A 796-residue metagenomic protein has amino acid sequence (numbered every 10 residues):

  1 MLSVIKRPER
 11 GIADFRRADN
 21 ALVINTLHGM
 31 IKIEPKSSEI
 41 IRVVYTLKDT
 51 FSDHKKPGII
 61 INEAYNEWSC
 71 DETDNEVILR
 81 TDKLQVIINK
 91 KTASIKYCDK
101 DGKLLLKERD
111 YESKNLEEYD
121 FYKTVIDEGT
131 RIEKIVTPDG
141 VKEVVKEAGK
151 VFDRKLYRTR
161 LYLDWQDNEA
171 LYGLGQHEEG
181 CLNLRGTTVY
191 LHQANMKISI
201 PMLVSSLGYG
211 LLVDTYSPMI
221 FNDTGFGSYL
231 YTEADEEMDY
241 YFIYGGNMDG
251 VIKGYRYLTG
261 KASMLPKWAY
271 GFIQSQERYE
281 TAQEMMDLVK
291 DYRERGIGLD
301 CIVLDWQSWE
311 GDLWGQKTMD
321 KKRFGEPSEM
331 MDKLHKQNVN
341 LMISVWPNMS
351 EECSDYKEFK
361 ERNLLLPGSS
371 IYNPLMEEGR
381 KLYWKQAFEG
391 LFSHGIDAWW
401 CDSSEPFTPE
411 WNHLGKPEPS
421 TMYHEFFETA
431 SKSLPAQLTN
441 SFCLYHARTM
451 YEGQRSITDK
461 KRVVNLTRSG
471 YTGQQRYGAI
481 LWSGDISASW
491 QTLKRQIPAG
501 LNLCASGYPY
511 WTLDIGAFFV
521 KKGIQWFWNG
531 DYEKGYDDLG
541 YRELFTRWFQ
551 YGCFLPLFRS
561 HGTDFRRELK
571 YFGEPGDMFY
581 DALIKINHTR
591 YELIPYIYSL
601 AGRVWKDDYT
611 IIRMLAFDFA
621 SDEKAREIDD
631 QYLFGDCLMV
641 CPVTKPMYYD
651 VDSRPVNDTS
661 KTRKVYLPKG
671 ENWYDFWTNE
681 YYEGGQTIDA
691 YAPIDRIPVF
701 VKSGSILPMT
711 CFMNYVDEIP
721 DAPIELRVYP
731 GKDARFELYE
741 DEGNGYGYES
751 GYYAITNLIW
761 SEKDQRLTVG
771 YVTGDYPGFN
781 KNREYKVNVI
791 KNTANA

Functional and structural regions predicted by a protein language model:
M1-F15, D19, E34-V77, L116: A low-complexity, Ser/Thr/Gly/Pro-enriched, surface-exposed linker/loop concept that marks segments flanking
N25-T26, W68-P266, Q276-R278, A282 (+4 more regions): Catalytic and substrate-binding clefts that recognize carbohydrates or anionic sugar/phosphate headgroups
K32-E39, S52-N62, I87-D101, Y776-T793: Extended Gly/Ser/Thr-rich low-complexity repeat segments, especially those forming or decorating extracellular
I33, K83, M202, Y292 (+6 more regions): Conserved, mostly hydrophobic/aromatic
I40, E76-I78, Q85, S94 (+23 more regions): Beta-sheet entry/capping signal
T46-K48, K100, K107, G298-L583 (+2 more regions): Aromatic- and carboxylate-enriched substrate-binding clefts and catalytic-loop regions of carbohydrate-active enzymes
D53-W68, R362-L365, Y674-I694, N795-A796: Solvent-exposed beta-strand/loop surfaces of large extracellular or lumenal domains
Y451-V463, G470-L481, L503-L513, F518-L767 (+1 more regions): Catalytic core of carbohydrate-active enzymes
